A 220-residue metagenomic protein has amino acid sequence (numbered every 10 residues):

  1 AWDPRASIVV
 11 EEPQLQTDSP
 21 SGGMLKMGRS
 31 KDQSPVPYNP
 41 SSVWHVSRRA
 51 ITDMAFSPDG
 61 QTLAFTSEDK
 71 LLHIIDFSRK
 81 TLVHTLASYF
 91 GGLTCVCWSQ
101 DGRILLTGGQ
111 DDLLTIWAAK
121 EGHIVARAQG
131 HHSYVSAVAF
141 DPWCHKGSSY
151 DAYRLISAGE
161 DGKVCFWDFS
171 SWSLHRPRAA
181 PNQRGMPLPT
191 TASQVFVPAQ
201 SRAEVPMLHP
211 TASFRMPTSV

Functional and structural regions predicted by a protein language model:
A1-R5, L72-D76, L114-A119, V138 (+1 more regions): WD40-repeat beta-propellers
P4, T66-D69, G108-D111, A158-D161: Conserved strand-to-loop turn within each blade of WD40 beta-propeller repeats
Q16-P20, Y134, D141-V220: Terminal intrinsically disordered, low-complexity extensions flanking WD-repeat/beta-propeller proteins
W44-A50, A87-L93, Q129-V135, P181-R184 (+1 more regions): WD40/WD-repeat beta-propeller blade N-cap
S57, S99, D141-W143: Structural WD40 beta-propeller signal
